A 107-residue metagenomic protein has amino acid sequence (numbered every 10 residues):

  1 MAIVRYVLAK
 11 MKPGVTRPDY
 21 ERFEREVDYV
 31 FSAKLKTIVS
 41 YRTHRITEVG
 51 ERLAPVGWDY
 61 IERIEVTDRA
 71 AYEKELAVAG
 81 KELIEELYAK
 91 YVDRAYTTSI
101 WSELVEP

Functional and structural regions predicted by a protein language model:
M1-P107: Macromolecular interaction modules
